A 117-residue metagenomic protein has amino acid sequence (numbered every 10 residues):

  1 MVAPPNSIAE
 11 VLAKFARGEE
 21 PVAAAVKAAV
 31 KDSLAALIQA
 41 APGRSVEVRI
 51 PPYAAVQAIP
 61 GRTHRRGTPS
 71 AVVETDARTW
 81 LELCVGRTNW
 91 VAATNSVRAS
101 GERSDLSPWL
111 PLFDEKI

Functional and structural regions predicted by a protein language model:
M1-K14, T68-I117: C-terminal interaction segments
M1-V56, D114-I117: Acidic, aliphatic-rich amphipathic alpha-helical segments
Q57-G61: A short, structured beta-strand/loop element
R65: Short glycine-enriched, charge-decorated loop/helix-capping segments at active-site entrances that position
